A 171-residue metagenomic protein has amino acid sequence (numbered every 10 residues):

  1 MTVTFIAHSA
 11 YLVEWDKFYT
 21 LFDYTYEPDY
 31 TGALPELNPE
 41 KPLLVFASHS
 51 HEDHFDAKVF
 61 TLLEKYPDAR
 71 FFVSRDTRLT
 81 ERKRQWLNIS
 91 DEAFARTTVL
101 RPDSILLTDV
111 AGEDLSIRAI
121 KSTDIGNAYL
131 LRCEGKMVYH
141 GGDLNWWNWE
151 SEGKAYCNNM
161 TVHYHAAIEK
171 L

Functional and structural regions predicted by a protein language model:
M1-E14: N-terminal pre-catalytic "stem/leader" segment of glycosyltransferase-like enzymes
T2-F5, Y19-D23, D114-S122, M137-D143: Active-site-proximal beta-strand elements of phosphoester/diester hydrolases
A7-S9, T25-D29, S50-D53, D76-R78 (+1 more regions): Short beta->alpha connector loops
L12-L62, L144-L171: Pre-active-site segment of Zn-dependent metallo-hydrolases
D56-K65, R82-L87: Metal-dependent catalytic neighborhoods of phosphoester/phosphodiester hydrolases
Y66-R70: A short helix->loop->beta-strand "cap" motif at the edges of active sites that frequently abuts
V73-G135: Metallo-beta-lactamase
E81, G126, H140, W147-S151: Short acidic/glycine-rich loop or secondary-structure boundary segments that cap or lie
